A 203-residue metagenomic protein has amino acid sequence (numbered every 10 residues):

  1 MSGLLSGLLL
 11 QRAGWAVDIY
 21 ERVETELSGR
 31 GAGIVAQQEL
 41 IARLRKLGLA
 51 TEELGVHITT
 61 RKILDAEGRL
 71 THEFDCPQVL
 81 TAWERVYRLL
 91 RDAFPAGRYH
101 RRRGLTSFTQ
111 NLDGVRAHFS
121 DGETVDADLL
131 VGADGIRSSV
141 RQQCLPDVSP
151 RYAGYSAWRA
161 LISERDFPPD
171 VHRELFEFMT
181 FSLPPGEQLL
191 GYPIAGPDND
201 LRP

Functional and structural regions predicted by a protein language model:
M1-I19: N-terminal Rossmann-like FAD-binding beta1-loop-alpha1 element of flavoenzymes
Q11-A13, T25, G29, V35-S163: Conserved N-terminal helical subregion
R30-A32, G114, P169, I194 (+1 more regions): Short aromatic-enriched loop/helix-cap "lid" or pocket-rim segments at secondary-structure transitions that line
A50-E53, A96, D170-H172, M179-L183: Short, solvent-exposed secondary-structure boundary motifs
R141-Q143, P169-V171, P193: A short secondary-structure junction signal
E164-P168: Active-site loops of AMP-binding adenylate-forming
R173-P203: Active-site substrate-recognition segment that forms the wall of the catalytic cavity or substrate channel
